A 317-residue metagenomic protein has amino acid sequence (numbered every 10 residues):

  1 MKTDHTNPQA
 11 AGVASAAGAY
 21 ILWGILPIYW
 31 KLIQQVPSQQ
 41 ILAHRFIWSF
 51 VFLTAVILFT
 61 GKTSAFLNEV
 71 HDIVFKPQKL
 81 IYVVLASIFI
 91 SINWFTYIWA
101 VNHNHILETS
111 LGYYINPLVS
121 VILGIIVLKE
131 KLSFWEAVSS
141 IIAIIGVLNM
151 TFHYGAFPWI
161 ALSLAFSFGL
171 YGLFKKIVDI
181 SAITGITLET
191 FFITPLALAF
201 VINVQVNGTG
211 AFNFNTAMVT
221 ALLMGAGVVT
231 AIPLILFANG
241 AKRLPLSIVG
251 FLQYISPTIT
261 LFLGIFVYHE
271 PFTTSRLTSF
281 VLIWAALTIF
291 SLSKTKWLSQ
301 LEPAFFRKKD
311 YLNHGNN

Functional and structural regions predicted by a protein language model:
M1-A17, V51-V83, I186, F191-L223 (+2 more regions): Membrane-interface interhelical linkers
M1-L42, L148-I177, L263, E302-N317: Glycine-/small-residue-enriched transmembrane alpha-helix faces in small-molecule transporters and effluxers
K2, F46, Y254-N317: C-terminal-most transmembrane helix of multi-pass membrane proteins
I21-I25, Y29, V84-V101, S163-L170 (+3 more regions): Hydrophobic alpha-helical transmembrane segments of multi-pass membrane transport proteins, especially secondary
I33, I41, R45, A100-V101 (+6 more regions): Hydrophobic/aromatic residues within transmembrane alpha-helices of multi-pass small-molecule transporters
W99, N116-W135, T258-L277: C-terminal transmembrane-helix exit sites in multi-pass transporters
S110-I115, A182-F192, A231-F266: Helix-helix packing/entry segments at the starts of transmembrane helices
L132-T151, L164, R276-K294: Hydrophobic transmembrane alpha-helices of multi-pass small-molecule transport proteins
